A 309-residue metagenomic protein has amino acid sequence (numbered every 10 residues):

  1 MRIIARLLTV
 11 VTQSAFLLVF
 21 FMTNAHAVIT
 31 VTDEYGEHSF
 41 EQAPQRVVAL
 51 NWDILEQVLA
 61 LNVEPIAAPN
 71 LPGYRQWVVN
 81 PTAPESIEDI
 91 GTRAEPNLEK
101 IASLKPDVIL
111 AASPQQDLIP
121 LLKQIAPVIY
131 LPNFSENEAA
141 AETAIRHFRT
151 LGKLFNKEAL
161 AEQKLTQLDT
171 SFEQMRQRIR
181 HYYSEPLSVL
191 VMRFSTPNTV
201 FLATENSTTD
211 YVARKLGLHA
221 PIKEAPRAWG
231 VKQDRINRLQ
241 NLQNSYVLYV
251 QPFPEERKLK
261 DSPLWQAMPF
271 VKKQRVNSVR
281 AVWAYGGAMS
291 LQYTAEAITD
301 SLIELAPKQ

Functional and structural regions predicted by a protein language model:
F20-N24: N-terminal signal peptide c-region/cleavage motif recognized by signal peptidases
D33-Y35, I90-L98, P226-I236: Short helix-initiation/N-cap motifs at beta->coil->alpha
R46, W52-K100: A short, structured surface patch at a secondary-structure boundary
P72-W77, L202-V231: Alpha-helical, coiled-coil/dimerization segments enriched in small aliphatic residues
K105-A111, P127, L239, N244-S245: Proline-aspartate-enriched helix->loop->beta-strand connector
L121-S195, A284, M289-Q309: Extracytoplasmic substrate-binding proteins
R146, L242-Q309: Structured C-terminal subdomain patch of bacterial secreted/periplasmic proteins
